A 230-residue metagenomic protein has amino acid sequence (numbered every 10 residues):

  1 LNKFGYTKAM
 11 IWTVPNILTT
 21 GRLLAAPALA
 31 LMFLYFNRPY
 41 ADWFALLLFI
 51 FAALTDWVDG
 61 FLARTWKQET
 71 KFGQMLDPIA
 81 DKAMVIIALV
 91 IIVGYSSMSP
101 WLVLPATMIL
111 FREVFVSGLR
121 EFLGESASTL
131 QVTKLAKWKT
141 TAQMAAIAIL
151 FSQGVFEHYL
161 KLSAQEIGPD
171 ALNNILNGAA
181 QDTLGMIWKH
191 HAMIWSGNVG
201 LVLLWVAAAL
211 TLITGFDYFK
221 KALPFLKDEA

Functional and structural regions predicted by a protein language model:
L1-A230: Alpha-helical transmembrane bundles and membrane-interface segments of multipass inner-membrane proteins
